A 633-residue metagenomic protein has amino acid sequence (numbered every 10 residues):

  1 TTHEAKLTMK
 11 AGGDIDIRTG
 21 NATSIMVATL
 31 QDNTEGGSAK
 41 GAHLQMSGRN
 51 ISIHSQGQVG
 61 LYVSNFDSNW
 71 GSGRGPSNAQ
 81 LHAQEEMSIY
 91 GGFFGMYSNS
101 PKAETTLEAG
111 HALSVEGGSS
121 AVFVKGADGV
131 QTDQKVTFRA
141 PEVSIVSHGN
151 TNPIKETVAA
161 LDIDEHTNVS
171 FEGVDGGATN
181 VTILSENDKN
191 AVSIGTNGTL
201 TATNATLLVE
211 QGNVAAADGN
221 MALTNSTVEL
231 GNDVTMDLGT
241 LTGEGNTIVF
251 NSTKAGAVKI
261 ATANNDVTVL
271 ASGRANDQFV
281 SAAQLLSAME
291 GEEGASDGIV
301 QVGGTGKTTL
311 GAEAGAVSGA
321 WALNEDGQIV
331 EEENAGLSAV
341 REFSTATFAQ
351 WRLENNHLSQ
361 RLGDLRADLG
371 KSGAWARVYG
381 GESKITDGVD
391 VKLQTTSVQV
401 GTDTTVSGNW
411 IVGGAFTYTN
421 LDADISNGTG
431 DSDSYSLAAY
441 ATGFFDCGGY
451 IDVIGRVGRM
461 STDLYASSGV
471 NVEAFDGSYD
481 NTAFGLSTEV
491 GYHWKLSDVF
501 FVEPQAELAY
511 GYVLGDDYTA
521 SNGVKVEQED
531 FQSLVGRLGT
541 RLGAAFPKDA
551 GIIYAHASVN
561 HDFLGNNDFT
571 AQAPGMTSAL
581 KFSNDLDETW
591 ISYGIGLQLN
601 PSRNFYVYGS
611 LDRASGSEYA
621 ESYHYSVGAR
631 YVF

Functional and structural regions predicted by a protein language model:
T1-T8, D16-H43, S52-Q80, E86-T106 (+6 more regions): Extracellular beta-strand/beta-solenoid scaffold signature
A5, G13, A42-L44, S77-A79 (+21 more regions): One face of beta-strands
V158, D162, N180-S287: Extracellular beta-strand/loop-rich repeat segments of large surface/secreted proteins
N232, D237-T240, V249-D403, N481: Outer-membrane translocation/initiation segment of Type V secreted surface proteins
E332-D498, V502, L611-D612, S617-H624 (+1 more regions): Outer membrane beta-barrel translocator domains of Type V secretion systems
L337-F343, G388-Q394, S426-G428, S461-D480 (+2 more regions): Solvent-exposed, glycine/polar-rich loop segments of beta-barrel outer-membrane systems
A438, G443, K525-F633: Outer membrane beta-barrel transmembrane domains
V490, V502, E507-V513: Solvent-exposed flexible segments
